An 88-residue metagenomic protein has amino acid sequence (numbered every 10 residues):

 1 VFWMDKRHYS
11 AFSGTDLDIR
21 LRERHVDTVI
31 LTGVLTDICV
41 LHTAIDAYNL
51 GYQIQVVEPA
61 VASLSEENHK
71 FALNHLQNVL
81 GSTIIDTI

Functional and structural regions predicted by a protein language model:
V1-I88: Active-site-adjacent betaalpha module
